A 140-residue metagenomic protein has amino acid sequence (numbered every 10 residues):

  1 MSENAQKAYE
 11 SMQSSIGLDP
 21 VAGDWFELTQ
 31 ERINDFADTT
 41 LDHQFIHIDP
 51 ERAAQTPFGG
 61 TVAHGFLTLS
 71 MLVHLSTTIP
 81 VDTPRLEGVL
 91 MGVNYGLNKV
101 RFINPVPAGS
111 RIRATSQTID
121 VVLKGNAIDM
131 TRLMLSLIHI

Functional and structural regions predicted by a protein language model:
S2-Y95: Hot-dog-fold acyl-thioester-processing enzymes
L67, R111-R113: Residue-level marker of beta-strand positions
L90, M134-L135: Juxtamembrane/interface motifs at transmembrane-helix termini
V93-R111, D120-N126: Active-site beta-strand->loop segment that positions catalytic residues and contacts the acyl thioester
N126-M134: Short aromatic-glycine-enriched beta-strand elements
I138-I140: Conserved small/polar residues in nucleotide/adenosyl-binding loops
